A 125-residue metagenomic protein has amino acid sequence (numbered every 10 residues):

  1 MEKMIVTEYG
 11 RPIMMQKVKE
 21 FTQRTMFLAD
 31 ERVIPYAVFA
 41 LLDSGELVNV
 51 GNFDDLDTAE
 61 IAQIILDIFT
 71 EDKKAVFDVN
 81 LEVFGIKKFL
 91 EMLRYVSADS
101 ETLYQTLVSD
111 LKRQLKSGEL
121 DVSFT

Functional and structural regions predicted by a protein language model:
M1-P12, Q16-T125: Eukaryotic intrinsically disordered, low-complexity regulatory linkers and tails enriched in Ser/Thr/Pro
